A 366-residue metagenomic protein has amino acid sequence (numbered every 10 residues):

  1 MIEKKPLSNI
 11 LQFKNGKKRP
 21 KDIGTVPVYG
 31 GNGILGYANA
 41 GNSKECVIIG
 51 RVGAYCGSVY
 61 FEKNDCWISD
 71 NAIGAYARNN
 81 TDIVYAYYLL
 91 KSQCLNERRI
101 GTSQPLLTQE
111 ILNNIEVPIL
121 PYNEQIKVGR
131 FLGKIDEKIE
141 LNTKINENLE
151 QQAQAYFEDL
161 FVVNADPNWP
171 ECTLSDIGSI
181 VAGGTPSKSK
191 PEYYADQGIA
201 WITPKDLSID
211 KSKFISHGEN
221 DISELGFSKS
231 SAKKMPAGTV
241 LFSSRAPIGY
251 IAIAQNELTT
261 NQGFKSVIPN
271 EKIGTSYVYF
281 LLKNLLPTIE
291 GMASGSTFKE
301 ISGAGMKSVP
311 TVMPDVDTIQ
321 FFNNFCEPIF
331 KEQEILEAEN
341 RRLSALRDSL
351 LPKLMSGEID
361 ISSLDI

Functional and structural regions predicted by a protein language model:
M1-G30, N114-T185, D196, W201 (+3 more regions): Non-catalytic DNA-recognition/assembly elements of restriction-modification systems
E3-I119, C172-P314, D365: DNA target-recognition domains and sequence-specific DNA-contacting regions of bacterial/archaeal
